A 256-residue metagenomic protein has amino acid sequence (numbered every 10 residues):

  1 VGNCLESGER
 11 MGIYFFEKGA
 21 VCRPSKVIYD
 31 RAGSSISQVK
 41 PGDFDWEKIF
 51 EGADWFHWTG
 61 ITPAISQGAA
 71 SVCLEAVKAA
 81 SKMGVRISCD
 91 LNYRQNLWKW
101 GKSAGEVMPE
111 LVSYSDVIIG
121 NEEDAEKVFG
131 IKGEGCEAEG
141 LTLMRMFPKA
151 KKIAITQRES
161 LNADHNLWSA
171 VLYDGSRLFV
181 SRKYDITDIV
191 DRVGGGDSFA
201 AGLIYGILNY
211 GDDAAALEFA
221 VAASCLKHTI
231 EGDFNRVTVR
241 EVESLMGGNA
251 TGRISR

Functional and structural regions predicted by a protein language model:
V1, I87-C89, I119: Hydrophobic beta-strand scaffold residues
V1-G60, V242-R256: Conserved N-terminal subdomain of the carbohydrate kinase-like
R31, H57-G60, C89-Y93, Q157: Short, structured patches in soluble enzyme cores that scaffold and shape functional sites
A32-S37, I65-S66, R94-K99, I131-K132: Short, flexible loop segments at the rims of nucleotide/cofactor-binding pockets, characterized by
S37-D45, S71-E75, K102-E110, G135-A138: Active-site glycine-rich loop that binds ribose-phosphate moieties when present
L74-S81, M144: Surface-exposed amphipathic alpha-helices with a cationic face
M83, L97-R177: Conserved phosphate/ATP/ADP-binding segment of small-molecule kinases
F179, K183-N249, R256: Conserved post-catalytic alpha-helical subdomain immediately downstream of the catalytic base and nucleotide-binding
